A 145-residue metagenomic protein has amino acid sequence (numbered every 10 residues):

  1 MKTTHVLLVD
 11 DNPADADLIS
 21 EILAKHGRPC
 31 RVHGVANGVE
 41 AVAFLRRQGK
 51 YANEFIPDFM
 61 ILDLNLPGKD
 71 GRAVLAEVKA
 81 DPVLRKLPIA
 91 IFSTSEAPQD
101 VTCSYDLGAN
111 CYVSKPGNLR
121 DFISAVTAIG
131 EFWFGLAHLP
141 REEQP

Functional and structural regions predicted by a protein language model:
T3-A14, I19-A24: Conserved acidic segment of CheY-like receiver
G34, L66-K69: Residue-level signal for the "D+5" position in two-component response regulator receiver
G34-F59: Acidic, metal-coordinating helix/loop segments flanking the phosphotransfer/catalytic sites of two-component signaling
L62-D63: Active-site residues of response regulator receiver
N110: Short, glycine/charged-rich "phosphate-handling" switch motifs in NTP-dependent and phosphotransfer domains
G117-A128, A137-E143: C-terminal output helix
